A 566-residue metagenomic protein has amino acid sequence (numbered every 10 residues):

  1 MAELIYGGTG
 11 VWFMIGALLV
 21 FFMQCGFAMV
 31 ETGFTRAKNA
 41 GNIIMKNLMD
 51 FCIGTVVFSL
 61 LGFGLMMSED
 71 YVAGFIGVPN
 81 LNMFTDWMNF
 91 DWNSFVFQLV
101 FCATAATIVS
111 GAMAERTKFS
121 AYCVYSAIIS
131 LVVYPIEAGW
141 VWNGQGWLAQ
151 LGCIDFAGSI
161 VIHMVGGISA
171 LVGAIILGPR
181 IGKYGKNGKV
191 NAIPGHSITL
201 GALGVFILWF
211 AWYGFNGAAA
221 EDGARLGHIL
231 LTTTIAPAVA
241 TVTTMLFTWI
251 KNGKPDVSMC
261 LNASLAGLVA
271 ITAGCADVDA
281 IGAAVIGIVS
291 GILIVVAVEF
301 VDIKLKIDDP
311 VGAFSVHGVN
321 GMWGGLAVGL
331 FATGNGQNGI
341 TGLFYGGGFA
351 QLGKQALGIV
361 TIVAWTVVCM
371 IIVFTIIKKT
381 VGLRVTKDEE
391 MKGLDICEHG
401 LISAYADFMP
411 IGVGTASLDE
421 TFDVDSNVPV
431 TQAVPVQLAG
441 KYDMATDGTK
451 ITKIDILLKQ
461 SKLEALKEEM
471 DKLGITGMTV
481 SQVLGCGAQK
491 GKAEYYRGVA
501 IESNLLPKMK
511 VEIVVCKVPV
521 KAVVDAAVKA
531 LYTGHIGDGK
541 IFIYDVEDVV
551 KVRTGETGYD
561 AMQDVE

Functional and structural regions predicted by a protein language model:
M1-D443: Glycine- and aromatic-enriched membrane alpha-helices
C397-S403, T415-E566: Positively charged, small/polar-rich N-terminal and surface patches that mediate targeting and assembly and bind
